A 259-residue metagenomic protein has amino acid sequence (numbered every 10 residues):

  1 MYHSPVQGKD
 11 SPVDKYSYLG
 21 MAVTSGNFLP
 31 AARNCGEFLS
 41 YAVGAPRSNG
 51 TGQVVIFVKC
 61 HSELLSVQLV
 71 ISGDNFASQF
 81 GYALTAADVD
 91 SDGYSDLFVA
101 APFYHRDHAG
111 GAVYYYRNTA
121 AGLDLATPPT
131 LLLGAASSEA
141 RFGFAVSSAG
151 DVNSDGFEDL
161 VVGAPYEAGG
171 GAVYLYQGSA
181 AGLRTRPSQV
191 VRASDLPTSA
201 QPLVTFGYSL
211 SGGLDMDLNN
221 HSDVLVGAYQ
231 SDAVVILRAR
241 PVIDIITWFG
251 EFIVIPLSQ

Functional and structural regions predicted by a protein language model:
M1-Q259: Conserved beta-strand/short-helix segments that make up beta-rich extracellular adhesion/recognition modules
